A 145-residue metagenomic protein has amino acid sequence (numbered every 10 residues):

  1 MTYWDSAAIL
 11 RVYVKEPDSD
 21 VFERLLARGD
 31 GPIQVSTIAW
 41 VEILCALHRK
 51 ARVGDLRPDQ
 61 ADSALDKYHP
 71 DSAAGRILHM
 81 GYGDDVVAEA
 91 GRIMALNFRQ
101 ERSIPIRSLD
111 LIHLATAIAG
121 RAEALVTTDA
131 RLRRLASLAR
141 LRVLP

Functional and structural regions predicted by a protein language model:
M1-S63, A130, A139-L144: Short, well-structured N-terminal submotif of metal-dependent ribonuclease cores
S19-V21, D66, L111-L114: A generic local structural motif
L25, T116, L135: Hydrophobic/aromatic ligand-binding patch that stacks against planar heteroaromatic rings of cofactors or nucleotides
L25-G29, P70-D71, A119: A short, N-terminal amphipathic alpha-helix
I38-N97, L138: Active-site-proximal, substrate-binding regions of enzyme catalytic domains and RNA-binding/basic surfaces
H69, L114, R133: Short glycine-/small-residue-rich flexible loop motifs, especially phosphate/cofactor-binding loops
I77-T128: Active-site neighborhoods of divalent-metal-dependent phosphate/nucleic-acid chemistry enzymes
Y82-D84, P105, A136-L144: Internal alpha/beta domain cores that form substrate/cofactor-binding pockets in large enzymes and binding proteins
